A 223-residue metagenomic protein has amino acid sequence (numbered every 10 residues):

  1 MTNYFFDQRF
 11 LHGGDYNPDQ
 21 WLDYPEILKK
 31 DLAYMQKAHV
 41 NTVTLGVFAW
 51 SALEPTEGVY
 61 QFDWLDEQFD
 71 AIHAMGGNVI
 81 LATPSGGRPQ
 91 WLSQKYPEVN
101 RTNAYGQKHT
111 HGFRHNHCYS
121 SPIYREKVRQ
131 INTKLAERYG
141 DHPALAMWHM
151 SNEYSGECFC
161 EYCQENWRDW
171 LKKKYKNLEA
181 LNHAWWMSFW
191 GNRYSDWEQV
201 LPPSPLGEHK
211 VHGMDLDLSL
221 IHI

Functional and structural regions predicted by a protein language model:
N3-Y24: Boundary/entry segment of secreted carbohydrate-active catalytic domains
D7, L11, G46, T56-G58 (+2 more regions): Aromatic- and acidic-residue-enriched carbohydrate-binding clefts of CAZyme catalytic domains
Q8-H12, H39-N41, H73-V79, D141-A146: Short, well-ordered coil/turn segments that N-cap beta-strands
P18-Q20, A49, S85-G87, N152-Y154: Active-site-proximal loop/turn and secondary-structure-junction residues that shape catalytic pockets, frequently
K29-K37, T44-Q107: Aromatic-lined substrate-binding rim segments of carbohydrate-active enzymes
Q68-M75, G112-M150, K173-S188: An active-site-proximal structural segment forming one wall of the substrate-binding cleft that immediately precedes
I221-I223: Conserved small/polar residues in nucleotide/adenosyl-binding loops
